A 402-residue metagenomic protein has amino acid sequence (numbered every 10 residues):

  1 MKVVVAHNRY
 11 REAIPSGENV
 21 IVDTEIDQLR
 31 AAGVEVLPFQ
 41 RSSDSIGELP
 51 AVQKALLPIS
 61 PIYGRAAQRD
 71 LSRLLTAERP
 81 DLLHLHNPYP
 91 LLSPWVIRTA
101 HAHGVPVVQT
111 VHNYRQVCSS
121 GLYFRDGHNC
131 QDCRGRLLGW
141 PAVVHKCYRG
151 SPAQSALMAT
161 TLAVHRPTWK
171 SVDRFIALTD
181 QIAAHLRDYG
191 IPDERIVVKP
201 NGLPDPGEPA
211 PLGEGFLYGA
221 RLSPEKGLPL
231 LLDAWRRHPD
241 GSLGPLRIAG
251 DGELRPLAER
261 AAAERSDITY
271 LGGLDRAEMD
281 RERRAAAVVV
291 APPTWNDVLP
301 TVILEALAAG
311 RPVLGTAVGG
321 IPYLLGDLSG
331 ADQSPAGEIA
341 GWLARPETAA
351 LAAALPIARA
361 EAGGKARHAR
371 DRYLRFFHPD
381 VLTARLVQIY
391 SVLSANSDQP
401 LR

Functional and structural regions predicted by a protein language model:
M1-S42, T76-E78, H103-P106, D380 (+2 more regions): N-terminal subdomain of nucleotide-sugar transferases
V20, E214, R221-R237, E253-P256: A conserved mid-protein helix/loop that constitutes part of the nucleotide-sugar donor-binding site
L75, G273-L274, R281-A286: Short alpha-helical donor nucleotide-sugar binding micro-motif in glycosyltransferases
Q116, Q131-G207: Donor nucleotide-sugar binding/catalytic pocket of nucleotide-sugar-dependent glycosyltransferases
P256-A277: Nucleotide-activated donor-binding/catalytic signature segment of Leloir-type glycosyltransferases, i.e., the conserved
R284-V298, R311: Acidic donor-binding loop of glycosyltransferase active sites
A317, P322-P356: Change "using UDP/GDP/dTDP sugars" to "using nucleotide sugars
G363-F376, L382: A short, well-ordered alpha-helix in the C-terminal region of glycosyltransferases
